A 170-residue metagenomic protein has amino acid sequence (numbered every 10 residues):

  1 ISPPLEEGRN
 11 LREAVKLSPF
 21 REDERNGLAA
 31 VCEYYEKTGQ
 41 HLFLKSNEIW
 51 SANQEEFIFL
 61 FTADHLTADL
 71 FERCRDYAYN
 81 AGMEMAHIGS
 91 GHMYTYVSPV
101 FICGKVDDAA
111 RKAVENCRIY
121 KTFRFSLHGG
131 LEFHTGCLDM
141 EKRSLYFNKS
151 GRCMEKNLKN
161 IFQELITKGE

Functional and structural regions predicted by a protein language model:
I1-A63: N-terminal, charge-rich interaction modules
Q54-F57, Y94-S98, F133: Short, surface-exposed beta-edge/turn micro-motifs
E55-M85: A broadly used, surface-exposed interaction patch
D69, D107-K112, Y146-F147: Switch/connector loops and helix/strand junctions flanking conserved nucleotide-binding motifs in nucleotide-processing
E72-Y77, R111-R118: "Short basic amphipathic alpha-helical interaction patches in structured regions
M85-M93, I119, F123-F125: Arginine/glycine-rich "motif VI" loop of SF2 helicases in the C-terminal RecA-like domain
G89-E115: Nucleic-acid nuclease catalytic cores
C117-E170: Charged, structured surface patches that assemble and position nucleic-acid processing machinery
